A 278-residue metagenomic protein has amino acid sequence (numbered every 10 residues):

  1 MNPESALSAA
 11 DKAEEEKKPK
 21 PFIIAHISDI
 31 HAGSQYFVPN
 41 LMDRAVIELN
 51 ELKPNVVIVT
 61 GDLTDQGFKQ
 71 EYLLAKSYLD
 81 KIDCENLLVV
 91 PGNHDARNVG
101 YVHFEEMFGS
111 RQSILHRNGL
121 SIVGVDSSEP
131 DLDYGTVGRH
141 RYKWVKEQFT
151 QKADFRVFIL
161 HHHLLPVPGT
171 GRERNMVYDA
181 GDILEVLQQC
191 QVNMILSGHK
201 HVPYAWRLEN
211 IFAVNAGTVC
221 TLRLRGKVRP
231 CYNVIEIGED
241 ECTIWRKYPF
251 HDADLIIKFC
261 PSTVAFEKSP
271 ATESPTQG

Functional and structural regions predicted by a protein language model:
M1-A9, K18, G238-G278: A short C-terminal boundary segment appended to hydrolase-like catalytic domains
M1-Y78: N-terminal active-site segment of His-dependent metallophosphoesterases
P3-D11, E15-E16, K69-E147, D182-Q188 (+1 more regions): Extended active-site neighborhood of metal-dependent phosphoesterases/phosphodiesterases
E15-A25, I114-G124, T150-F155, R207-F212: Beta-strand-turn-beta hairpins that frame and shape the catalytic cleft of phosphate-ester-processing enzymes
H26-S28, V56-D62, L87-N93, D126 (+3 more regions): Active-site neighborhood of phospho(di)ester-bond hydrolases with catalytic His/Asp-centered motifs
A32-Y36, D65-Q70, L74, N93-Y101 (+4 more regions): Active-site environment of divalent metal-dependent phosphoester hydrolases
K152-G169: Short acidic, glycine-rich surface-loop motifs adjacent to enzyme active sites
R172-T243: Conserved beta-sheet core of the metallophosphoesterase superfamily
